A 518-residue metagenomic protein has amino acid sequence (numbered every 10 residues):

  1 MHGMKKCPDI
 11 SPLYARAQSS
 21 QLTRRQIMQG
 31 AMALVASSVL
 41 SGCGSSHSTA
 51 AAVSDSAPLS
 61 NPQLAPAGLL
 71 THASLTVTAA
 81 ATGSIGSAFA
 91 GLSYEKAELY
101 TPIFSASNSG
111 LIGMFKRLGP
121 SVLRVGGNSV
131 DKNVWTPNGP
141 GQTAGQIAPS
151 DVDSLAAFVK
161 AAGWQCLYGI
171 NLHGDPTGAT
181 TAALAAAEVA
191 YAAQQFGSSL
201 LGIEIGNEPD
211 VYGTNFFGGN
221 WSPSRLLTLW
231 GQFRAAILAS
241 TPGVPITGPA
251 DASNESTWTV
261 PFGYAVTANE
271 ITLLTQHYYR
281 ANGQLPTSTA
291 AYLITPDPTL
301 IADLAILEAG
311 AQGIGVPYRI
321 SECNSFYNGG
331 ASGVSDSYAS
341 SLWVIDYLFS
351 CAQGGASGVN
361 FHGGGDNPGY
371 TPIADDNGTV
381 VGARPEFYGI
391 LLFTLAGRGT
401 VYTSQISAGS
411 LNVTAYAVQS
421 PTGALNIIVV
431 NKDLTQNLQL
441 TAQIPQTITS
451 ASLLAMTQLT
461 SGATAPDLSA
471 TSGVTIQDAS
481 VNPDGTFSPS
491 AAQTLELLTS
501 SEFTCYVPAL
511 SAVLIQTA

Functional and structural regions predicted by a protein language model:
M1-T23, G30-S41: N-terminal secretory signal peptides
Q18-S19, Q26, M114, S335: Short N-terminal micro-motifs specific to bacterial/archaeal maturation and metal-cluster initiation sites
L34, H47-I205, D210-S256, V266-E270 (+5 more regions): Non-catalytic accessory regions flanking glycosidase/transglycosidase catalytic cores in CAZymes
C43-S45: N-terminal Sec signal peptide cleavage junction
Y168, L201, I205-N207, P261-D297 (+1 more regions): Aromatic- and acid-rich polysaccharide-binding/catalytic face of secreted or lumenal carbohydrate-active enzymes
V211-N220, L285-Y292, Y327-V334, G369: Active-site-proximal beta-alpha loop/turn segments in soluble metabolic enzymes
D251-T275, Y327-A339: Substrate-binding cleft/loops of secretory-pathway carbohydrate-active enzymes
A291-F361: Catalytic-core region of carbohydrate-active enzymes that cleave or remodel glycosidic bonds
